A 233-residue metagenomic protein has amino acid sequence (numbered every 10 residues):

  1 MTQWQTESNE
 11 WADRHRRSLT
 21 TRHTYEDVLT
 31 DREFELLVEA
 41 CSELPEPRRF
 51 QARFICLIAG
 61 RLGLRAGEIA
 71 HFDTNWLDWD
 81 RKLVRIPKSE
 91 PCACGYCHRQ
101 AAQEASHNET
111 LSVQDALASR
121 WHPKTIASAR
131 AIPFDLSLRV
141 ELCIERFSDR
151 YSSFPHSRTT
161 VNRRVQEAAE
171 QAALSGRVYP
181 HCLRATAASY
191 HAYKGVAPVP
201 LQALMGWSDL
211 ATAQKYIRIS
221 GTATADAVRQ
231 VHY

Functional and structural regions predicted by a protein language model:
T2, T6, H71-L142: Conserved tyrosine-mediated DNA breakage-rejoining catalytic core shared by Y-recombinases
W11, L19, D27, D31-A66: Basic, Lys/Arg- and aromatic-enriched nucleic-acid-binding interface segment
F34, P133-S175: Active-site/catalytic core of tyrosine-dependent DNA strand-transfer enzymes
F50-Q51, S157-N162, S175-G195: Short basic/aromatic active-site micro-motif
A59-R81, P200: Short, charged phosphate-coordinating catalytic segments
E68-A70, R177-V178, A188, G195-G206: Active-site-proximal segment of tyrosine recombinases
L77-W79, V196-K215: Short, polar N-cap/turn motifs at the start of nucleic acid-interacting alpha helices
E90-C92, M205-Q230: Catalytic-site neighborhood detector that most strongly recognizes the C-terminal catalytic loop/helix of tyrosine
